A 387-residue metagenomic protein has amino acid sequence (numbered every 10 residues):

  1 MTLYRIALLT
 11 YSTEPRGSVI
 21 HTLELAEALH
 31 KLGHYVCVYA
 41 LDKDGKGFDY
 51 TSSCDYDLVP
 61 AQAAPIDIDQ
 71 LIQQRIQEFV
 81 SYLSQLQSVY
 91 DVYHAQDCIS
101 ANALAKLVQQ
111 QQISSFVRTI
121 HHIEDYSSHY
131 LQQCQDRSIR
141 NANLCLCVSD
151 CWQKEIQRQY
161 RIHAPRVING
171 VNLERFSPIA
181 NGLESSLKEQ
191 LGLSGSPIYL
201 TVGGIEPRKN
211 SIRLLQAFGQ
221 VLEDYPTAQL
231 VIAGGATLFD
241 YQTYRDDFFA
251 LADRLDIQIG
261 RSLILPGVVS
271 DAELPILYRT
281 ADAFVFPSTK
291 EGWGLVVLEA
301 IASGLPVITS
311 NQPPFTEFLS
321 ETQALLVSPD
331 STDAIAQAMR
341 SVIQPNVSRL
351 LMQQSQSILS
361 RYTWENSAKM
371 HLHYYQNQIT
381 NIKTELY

Functional and structural regions predicted by a protein language model:
A7, L193-K209, L215-F218, V231: Conserved donor-binding/catalytic core segment of Leloir-type glycosyltransferases
L8-P15, L23, E27-Q74: N-terminal strand-loop element at the rim of the active site of nucleotide-sugar-dependent glycosyltransferases
A95-S100, I120: Short His-centered aromatic/hydrophobic patch
I139, V268-V269, I276-A281: Short alpha-helical donor nucleotide-sugar binding micro-motif in glycosyltransferases
R245-A272: Nucleotide-activated donor-binding/catalytic signature segment of Leloir-type glycosyltransferases, i.e., the conserved
T289: Aromatic "clamp/platform" in nucleotide-sugar-dependent glycosyltransferases that forms part of the donor/acceptor
V297, P306-T309: Short hydrophobic beta-strand element within catalytic cores of glycosyltransferases and related nucleotide-activated
E321, L325-T332, S341-N346: Conserved acidic donor-binding segment of nucleotide-sugar-dependent glycosyltransferases
